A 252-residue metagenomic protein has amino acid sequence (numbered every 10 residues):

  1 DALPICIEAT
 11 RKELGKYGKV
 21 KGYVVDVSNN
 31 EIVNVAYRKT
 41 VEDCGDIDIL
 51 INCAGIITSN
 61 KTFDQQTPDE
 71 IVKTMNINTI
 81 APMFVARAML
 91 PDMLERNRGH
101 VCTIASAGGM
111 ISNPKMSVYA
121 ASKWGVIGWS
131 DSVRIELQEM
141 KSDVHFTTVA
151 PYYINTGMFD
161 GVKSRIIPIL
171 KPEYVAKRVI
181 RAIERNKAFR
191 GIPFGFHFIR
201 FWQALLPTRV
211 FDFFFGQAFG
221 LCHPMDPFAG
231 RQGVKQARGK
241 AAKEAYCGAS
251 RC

Functional and structural regions predicted by a protein language model:
D1-L3: Short, small-residue-biased leader/transition segments that mark boundaries at the very start of proteins
V24-V35, P68: The beta1-alpha1 cofactor-binding region of Rossmann-like NAD(H)/NADP(H)-dependent oxidoreductases
C53-T58: Conserved NAD(P)H cofactor-binding loop of Rossmann-fold oxidoreductase domains
K61-F63, T67-V72: Substrate-binding pocket helix/loop in short-chain dehydrogenase/reductase
A86, S122: Active-site helix of classical SDR
S106: Residue(s) in the substrate-gating loop at a strand-loop-helix junction that position the organic substrate next
E136-F198, F213: SDR active-site lid
